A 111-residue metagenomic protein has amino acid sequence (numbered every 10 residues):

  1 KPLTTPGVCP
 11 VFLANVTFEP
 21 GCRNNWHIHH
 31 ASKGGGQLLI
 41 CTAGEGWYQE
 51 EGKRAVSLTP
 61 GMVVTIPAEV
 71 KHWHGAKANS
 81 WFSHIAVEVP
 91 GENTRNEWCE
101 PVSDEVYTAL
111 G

Functional and structural regions predicted by a protein language model:
K1-I28, S32-G35: A short glycine-rich, His/Asp/Glu-containing loop-to-beta-strand
V8, W73-G111: Double-stranded beta-helix
N15-E19, H30-Y48, V87-P90: Short, conserved beta-strand element in jelly-roll/cupin
C22, R54, V70, A78-S80: A generic "binding-loop/recognition-motif" signal
H27-H29, E51-R54: Glycine-rich beta-strand-centered segment in the early N-terminal region that forms part of a ligand/cofactor-binding
G52-E69: Short acidic-glycine-tyrosine-enriched beta hairpin
